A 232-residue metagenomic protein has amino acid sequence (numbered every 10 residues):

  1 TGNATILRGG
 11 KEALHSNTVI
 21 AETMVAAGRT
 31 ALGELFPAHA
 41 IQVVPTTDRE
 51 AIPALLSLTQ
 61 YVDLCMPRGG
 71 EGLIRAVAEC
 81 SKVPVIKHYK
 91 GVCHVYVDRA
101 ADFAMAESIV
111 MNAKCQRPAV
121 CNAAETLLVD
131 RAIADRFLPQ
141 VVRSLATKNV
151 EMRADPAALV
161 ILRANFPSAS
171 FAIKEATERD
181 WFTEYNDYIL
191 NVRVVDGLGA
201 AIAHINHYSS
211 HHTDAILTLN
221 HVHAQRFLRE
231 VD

Functional and structural regions predicted by a protein language model:
T1-L7, V19, T23-A26, T30 (+1 more regions): ALDH superfamily catalytic-core signature
R8, Q42-P45, M66-R68, H88-Y89: Short beta-strand segments
V25-V43: A glycine-rich helix N-cap at a beta->alpha junction
I41-T59: A structured beta-alpha segment of the ubiquitous adenosine-cofactor-binding alpha/beta core
E50-A54, L73, G197-A200, H223: Short acidic active-site motifs
M66-V77, G197-L198, H211: Glycine-rich phosphate-binding loop
E175-D232: Conserved C-terminal structural/oligomerization subdomain of aldehyde/semialdehyde dehydrogenase
